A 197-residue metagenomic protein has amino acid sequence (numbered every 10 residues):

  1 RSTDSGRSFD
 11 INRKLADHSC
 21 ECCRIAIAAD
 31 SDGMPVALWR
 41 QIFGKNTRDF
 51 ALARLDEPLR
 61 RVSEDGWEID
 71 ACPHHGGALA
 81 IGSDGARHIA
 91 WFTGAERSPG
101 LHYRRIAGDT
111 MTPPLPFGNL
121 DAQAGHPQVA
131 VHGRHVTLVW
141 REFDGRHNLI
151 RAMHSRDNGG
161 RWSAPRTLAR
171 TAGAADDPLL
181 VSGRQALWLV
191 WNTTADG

Functional and structural regions predicted by a protein language model:
R1-G197: Extracellular, repeat-based ectodomains that mediate carbohydrate processing or recognition
